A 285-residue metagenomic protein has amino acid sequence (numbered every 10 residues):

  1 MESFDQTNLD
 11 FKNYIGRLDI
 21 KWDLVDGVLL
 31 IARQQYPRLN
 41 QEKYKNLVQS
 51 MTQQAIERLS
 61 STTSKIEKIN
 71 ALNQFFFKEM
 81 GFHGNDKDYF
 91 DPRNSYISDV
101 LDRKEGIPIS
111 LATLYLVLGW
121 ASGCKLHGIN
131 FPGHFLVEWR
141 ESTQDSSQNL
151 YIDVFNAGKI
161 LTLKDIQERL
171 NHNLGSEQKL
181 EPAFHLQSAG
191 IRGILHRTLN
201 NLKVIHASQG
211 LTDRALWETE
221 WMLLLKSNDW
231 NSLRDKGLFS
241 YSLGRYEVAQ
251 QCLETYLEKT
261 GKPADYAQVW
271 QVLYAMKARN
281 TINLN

Functional and structural regions predicted by a protein language model:
M1-N285: A structural boundary/capping signal
